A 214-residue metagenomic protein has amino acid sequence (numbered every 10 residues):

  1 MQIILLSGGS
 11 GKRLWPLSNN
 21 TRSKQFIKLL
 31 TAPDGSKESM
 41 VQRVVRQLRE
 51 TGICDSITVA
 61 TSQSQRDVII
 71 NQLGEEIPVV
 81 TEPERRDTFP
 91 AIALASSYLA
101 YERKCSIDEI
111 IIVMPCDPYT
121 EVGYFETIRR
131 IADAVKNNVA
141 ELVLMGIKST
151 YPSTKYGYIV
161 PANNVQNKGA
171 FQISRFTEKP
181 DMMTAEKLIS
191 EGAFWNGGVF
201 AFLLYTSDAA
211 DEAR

Functional and structural regions predicted by a protein language model:
M1-V68, E75-R86, Y98, F125-E126: N-terminal glycine-rich phosphate-binding loop and ensuing alpha1 helix
L5-S7, A60, I112-P115, L144-K148 (+2 more regions): Short beta-strand segments
R13, Q25, R43, Q47 (+8 more regions): Alpha-helical scaffold segments in soluble metabolic enzymes
I53-C54, I107, V139, Q172: Short loop/turn motifs at secondary-structure junctions
G74-V165: Conserved beta-loop-beta/alpha segment of the NTase-like Rossmann-fold superfamily that binds/positions NTPs
A162-F194: A short, charged helix-loop
A193-A201: A conserved mid-domain beta-alpha-beta active-site/ligand-binding segment of alpha/beta enzyme cores
Y205-R214: Single conserved hydrophobic/aromatic residue that forms the stacking wall/gate of nucleotide- or nucleobase-binding
